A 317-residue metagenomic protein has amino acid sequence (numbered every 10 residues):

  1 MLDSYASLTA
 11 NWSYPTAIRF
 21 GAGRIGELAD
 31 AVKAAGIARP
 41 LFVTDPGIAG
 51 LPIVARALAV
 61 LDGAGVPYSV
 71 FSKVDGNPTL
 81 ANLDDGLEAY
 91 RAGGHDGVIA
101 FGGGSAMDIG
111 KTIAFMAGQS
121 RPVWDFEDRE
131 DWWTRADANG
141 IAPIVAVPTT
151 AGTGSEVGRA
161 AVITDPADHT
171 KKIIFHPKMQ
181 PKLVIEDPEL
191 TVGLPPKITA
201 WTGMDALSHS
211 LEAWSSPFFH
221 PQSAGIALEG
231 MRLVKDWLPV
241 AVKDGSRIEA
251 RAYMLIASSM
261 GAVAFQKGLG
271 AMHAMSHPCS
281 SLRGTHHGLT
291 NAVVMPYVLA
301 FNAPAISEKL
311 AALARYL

Functional and structural regions predicted by a protein language model:
M1-G97: ATP/NTP phosphate-donor binding region
A17, R39-L41, Y68-S69, D96-I99 (+6 more regions): Structural motif
A22-G23, D45-P46, V74, F101-G103 (+8 more regions): Fold-independent oxyanion-binding glycine-rich loops and adjacent beta-strand/coil segments at enzyme active sites
A81-E186: Glycine/threonine-rich beta-strand-loop-alpha-helix active-site module that forms ligand/phosphate-binding
G152, M260-N291: Glycine-rich phosphate/pyrophosphate-binding beta-alpha loops
V157-K267: Carboxylate- and glycine-rich phosphate/diphosphate-binding segment that chelates Mg2+/Mn2+
L282-L317: Gly/Pro-rich interdomain helix-loop hinge
